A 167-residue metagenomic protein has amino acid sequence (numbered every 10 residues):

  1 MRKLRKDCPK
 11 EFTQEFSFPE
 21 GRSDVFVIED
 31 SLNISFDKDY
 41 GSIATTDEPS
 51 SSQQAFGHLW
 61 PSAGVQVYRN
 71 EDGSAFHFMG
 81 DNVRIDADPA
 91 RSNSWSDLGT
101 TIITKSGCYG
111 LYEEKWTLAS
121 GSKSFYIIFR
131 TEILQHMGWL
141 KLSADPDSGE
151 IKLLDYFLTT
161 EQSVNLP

Functional and structural regions predicted by a protein language model:
R2-H136, S143-P167: A domain-level signal for the mature, folded cores of soluble proteins
